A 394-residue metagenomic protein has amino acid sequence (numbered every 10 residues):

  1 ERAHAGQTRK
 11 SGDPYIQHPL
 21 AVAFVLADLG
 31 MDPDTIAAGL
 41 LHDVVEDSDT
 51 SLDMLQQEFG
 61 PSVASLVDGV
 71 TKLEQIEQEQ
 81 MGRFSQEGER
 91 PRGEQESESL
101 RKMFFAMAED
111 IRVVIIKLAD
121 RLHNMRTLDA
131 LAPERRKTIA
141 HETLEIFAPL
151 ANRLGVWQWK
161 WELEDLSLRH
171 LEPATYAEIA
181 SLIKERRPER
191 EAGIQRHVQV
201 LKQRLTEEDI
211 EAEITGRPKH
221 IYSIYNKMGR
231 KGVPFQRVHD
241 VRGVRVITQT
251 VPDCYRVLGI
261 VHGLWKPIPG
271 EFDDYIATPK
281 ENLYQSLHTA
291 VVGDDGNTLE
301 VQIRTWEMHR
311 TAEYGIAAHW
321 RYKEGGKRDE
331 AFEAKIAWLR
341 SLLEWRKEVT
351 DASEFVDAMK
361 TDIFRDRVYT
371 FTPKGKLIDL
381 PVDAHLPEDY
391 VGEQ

Functional and structural regions predicted by a protein language model:
E1-G243, T248-L299, W306-A358, D366 (+1 more regions): Active-site helical microenvironments for divalent-metal-assisted chemistry
K374-H385: Short, contiguous acidic and Ser/Thr-rich linear segments
H385-E393: Short amphipathic, charge-patterned alpha-helical segments
